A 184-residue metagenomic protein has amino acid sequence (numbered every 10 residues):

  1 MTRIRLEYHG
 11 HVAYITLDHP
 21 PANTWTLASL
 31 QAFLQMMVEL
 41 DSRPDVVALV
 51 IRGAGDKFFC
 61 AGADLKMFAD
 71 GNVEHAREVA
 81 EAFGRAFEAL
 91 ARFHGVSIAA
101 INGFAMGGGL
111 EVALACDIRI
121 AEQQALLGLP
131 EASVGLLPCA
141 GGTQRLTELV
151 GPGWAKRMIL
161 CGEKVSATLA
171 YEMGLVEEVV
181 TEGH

Functional and structural regions predicted by a protein language model:
M1-L17, E163-H184: Amphipathic alpha-helical segments at domain termini/boundaries
M1-R52, E88: Conserved CoA-thioester-binding segment of acyl-CoA-metabolizing enzymes
I15, I51, D64, V112-L114 (+1 more regions): Hydrophobic/aromatic residues within transmembrane alpha-helices of multi-pass small-molecule transporters
P20, G55-K57, G103-F104: Short glycine-rich anion-binding loops that position phosphate/pyrophosphate groups of nucleotides and phosphorylated
G53-E88, G135: Glycine- (often His-adjacent) and acidic-residue-rich active-site loop that binds/positions the CoA thioester
G62, A80, G84, G107 (+2 more regions): Glycine-rich phosphate-binding loop at the start of an alpha helix
A86, L90, A100, M106-I159 (+1 more regions): CoA-thioester-processing core
